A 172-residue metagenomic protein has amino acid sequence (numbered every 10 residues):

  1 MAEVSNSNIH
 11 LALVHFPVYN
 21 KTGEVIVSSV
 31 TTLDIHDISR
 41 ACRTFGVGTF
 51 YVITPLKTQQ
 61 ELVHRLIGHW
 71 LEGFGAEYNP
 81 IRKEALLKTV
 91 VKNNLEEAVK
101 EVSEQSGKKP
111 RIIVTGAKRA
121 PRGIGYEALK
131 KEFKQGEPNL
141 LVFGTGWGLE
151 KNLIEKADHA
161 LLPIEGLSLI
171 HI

Functional and structural regions predicted by a protein language model:
A2-A117: RNA substrate-binding interface of SAM-dependent RNA methyltransferases
A2-S5, Q105-S106, K131-Q135, L153-I154: Solvent-exposed alpha-helices and their adjacent loops that cap or buttress functional pockets in soluble metabolic
V18-Y19, T58, R119-R122, G148-L149 (+1 more regions): Short acidic, S/G/P-rich loop/turn micro-motifs used as interaction or catalytic elements
G46, K156-A157: Short, structured coil segments at secondary-structure junctions
I53-P55, A160-S168: Short beta->alpha connector loops at strand-helix junctions that form conserved, small/polar/Pro-enriched
V114-L153, H159, P163: Long, charge-patterned amphipathic alpha-helical coiled-coil/hairpin "stalk" segments used as oligomerization
I170-I172: Conserved small/polar residues in nucleotide/adenosyl-binding loops
